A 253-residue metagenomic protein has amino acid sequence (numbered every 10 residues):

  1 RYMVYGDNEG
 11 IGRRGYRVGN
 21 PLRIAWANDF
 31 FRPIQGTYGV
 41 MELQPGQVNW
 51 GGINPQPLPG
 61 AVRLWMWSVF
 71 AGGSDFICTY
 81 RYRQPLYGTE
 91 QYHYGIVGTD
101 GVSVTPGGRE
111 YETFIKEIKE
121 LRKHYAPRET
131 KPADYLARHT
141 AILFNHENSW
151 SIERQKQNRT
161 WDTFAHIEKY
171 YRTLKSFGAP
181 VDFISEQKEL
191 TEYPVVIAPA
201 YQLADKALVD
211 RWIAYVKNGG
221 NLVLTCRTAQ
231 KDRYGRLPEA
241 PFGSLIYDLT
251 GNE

Functional and structural regions predicted by a protein language model:
Y2-E253: Carbohydrate-binding surfaces of carbohydrate-active enzymes
